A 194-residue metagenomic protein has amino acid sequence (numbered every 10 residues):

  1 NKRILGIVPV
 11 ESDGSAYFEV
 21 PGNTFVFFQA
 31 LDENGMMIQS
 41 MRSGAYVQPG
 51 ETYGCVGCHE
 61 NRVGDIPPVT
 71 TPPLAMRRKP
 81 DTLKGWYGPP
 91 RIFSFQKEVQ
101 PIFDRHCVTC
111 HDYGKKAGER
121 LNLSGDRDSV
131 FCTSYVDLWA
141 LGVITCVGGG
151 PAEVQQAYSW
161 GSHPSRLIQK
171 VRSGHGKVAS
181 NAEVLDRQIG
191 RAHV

Functional and structural regions predicted by a protein language model:
K2-S12: Short, acidic Ser/Thr/Gly-rich low-complexity loop/linker segments typical of extracellular and cell-surface proteins
V10-D13, G149-P151: Short, ordered beta-strand-loop transition motifs
D13-E19: Short, surface-exposed beta-strand/beta-hairpin micro-motifs centered on an aromatic residue
G22-F25, L31-G44, P49-H193: Aromatic- and Gly/Pro-enriched helix-to-coil junctions and flexible linker segments
